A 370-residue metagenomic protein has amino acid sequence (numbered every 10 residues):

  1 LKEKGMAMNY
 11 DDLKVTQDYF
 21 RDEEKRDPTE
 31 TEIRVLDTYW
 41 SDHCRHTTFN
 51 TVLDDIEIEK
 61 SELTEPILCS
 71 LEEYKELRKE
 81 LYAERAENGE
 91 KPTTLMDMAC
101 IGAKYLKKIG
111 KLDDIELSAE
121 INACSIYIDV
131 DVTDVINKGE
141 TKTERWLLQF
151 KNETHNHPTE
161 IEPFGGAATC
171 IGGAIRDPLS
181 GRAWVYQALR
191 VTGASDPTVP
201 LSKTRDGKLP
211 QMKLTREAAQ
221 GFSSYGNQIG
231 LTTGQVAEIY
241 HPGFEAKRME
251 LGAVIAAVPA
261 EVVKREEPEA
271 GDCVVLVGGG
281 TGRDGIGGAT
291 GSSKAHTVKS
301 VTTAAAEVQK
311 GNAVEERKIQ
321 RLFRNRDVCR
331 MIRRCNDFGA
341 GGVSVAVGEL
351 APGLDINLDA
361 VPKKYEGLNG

Functional and structural regions predicted by a protein language model:
L1-H296, V301-E315, L322-R330, G339-V343 (+2 more regions): Core nucleic-acid recognition elements
D359-N369: Generic long, charged, amphipathic alpha-helical segments
